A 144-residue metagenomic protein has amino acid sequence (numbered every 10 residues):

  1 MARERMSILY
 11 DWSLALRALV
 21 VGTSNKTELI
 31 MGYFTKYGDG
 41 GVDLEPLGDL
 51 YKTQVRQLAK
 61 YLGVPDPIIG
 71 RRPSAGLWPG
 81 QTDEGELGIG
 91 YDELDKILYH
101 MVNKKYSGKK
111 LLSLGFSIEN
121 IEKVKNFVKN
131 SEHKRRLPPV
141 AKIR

Functional and structural regions predicted by a protein language model:
R3-R144: ATP/NTP-dependent adenylation/nucleotidyl-transfer catalytic domains that generate, transfer, or process NMP-activated
